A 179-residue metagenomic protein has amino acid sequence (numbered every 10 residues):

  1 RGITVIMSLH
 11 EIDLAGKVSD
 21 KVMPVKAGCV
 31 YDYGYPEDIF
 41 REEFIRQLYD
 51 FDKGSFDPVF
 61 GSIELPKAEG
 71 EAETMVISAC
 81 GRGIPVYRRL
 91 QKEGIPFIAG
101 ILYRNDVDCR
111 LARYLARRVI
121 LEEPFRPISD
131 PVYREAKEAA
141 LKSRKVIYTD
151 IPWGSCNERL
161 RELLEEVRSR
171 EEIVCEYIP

Functional and structural regions predicted by a protein language model:
G2-I3: Switch/coupling loops of ABC transporter nucleotide-binding domains
L9-H10: H-loop/switch region of ABC-family ATPase nucleotide-binding domains
A15-K17: A short, surface-exposed alpha-helical micro-motif characterized by mixed small hydrophobic and charged/polar residues
D20: Receiver (REC) domain switch/active-site residues of two-component response regulators
M23, A27-D38: Conserved switch/coupling elements of ABC/ABC-like ATPase nucleotide-binding domains
D50-P131, Y148-T149, G154-E158, I173-P179: ABC ATPase nucleotide-binding domains
S129-A139: A short, acidic, amphipathic alpha-helical segment used as a generic capping/interface helix at domain edges
